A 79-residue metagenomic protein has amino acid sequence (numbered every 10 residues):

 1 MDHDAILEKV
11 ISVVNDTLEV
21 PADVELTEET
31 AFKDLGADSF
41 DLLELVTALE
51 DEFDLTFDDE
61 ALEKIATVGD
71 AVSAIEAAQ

Functional and structural regions predicted by a protein language model:
M1-D23, A78: Thiotemplate assembly-line natural product biosynthesis machinery
K9, L45-A48, A74: Generic alpha-helical secondary-structure signal
T17-D34, D54-A61: Phosphopantetheine carrier-protein modules
A31, T67-G69: Short, structural beta-strand-to-alpha-helix junction motif
S39: Catalytic nucleophile serine of serine hydrolases, specifically the conserved "nucleophile elbow" pentapeptide
L43-K64: Phosphopantetheinylated carrier protein domains
